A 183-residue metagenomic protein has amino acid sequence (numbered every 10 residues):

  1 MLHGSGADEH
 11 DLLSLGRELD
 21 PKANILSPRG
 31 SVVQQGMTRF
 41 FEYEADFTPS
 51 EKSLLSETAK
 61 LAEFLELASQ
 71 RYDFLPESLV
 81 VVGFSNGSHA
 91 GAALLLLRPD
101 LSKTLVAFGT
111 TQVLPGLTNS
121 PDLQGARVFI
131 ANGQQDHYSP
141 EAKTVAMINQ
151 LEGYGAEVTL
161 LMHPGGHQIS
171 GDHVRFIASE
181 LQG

Functional and structural regions predicted by a protein language model:
M1-F74, S78: Serine-hydrolase catalytic machinery in alpha/beta-hydrolase-like enzymes
L12-L15, P140-Q150: Short alpha-helix in the alpha/beta-hydrolase fold that links the catalytic acid
S14, A93-L97: Active-site signature of alpha/beta-hydrolase-fold catalytic machinery across serine- and Asp/Cys-nucleophile hydrolases
M37-A45, T110-V128: Flexible "cap/lid" loop of the alpha/beta hydrolase fold
V82-G87, G91: Gly/Ala-rich beta-loop-alpha elbow adjacent to hydrolase catalytic centers
D100-Q112: A conserved short beta-strand
F129-N132, D136: Short beta-strand/loop motif that positions the catalytic acidic residue of the alpha/beta-hydrolase fold
V145-G183: C-terminal catalytic histidine-bearing segment of alpha/beta-hydrolase fold enzymes
